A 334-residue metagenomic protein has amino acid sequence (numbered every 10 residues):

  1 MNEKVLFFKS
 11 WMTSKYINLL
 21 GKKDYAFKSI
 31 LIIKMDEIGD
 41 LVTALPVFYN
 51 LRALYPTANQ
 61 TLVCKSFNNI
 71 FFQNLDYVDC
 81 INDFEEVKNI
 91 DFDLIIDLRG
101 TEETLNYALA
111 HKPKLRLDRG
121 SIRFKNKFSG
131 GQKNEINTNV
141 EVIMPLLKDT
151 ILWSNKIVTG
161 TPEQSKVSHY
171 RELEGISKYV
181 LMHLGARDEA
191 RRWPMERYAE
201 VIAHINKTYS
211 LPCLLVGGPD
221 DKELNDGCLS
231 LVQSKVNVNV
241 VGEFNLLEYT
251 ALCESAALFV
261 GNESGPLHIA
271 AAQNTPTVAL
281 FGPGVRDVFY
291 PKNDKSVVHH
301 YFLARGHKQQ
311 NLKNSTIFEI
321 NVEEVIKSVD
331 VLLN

Functional and structural regions predicted by a protein language model:
M1-N334: Catalytic machinery of carbohydrate-active enzymes, primarily nucleotide-sugar-dependent glycosyltransferases
